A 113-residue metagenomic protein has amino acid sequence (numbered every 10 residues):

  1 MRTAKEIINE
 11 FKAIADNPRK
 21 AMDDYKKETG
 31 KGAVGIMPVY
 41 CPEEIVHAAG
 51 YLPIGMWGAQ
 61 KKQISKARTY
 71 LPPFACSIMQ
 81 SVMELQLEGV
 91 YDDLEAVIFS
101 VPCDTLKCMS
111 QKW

Functional and structural regions predicted by a protein language model:
M1-W113: An N-terminal assembly and electron-transfer interface module characteristic of large anaerobic redox and radical
